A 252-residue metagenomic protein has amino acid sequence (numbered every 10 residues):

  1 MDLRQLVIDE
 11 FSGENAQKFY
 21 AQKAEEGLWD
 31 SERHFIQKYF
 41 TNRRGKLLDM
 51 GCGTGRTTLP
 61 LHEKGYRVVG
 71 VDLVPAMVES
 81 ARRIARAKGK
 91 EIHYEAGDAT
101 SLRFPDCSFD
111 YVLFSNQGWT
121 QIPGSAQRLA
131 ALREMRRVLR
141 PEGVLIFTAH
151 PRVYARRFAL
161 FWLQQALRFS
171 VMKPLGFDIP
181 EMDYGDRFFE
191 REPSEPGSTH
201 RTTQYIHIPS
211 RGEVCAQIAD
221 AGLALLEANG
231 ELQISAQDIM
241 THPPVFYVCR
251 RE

Functional and structural regions predicted by a protein language model:
M1-G45, P60: Conserved class I S-adenosyl-L-methionine
G51-G53: Class I SAM-dependent methyltransferase "Motif I" SAM/SAH-binding loop
T58-S101: Class I SAM-dependent methyltransferase SAM/SAH-binding core
T100-Y111: A short acidic, Gly/Pro-enriched loop at the edge of an enzyme's catalytic core that lines a small-molecule cofactor
Y111-A126: A short SAM/SAH-binding and catalytic strip from SAM-dependent methyltransferases
L129-P141: A short glycine-rich, Lys/Arg-flanked "PGG" loop and its adjoining helix->strand segment in the class I
T148-Q217: SAM-dependent methyltransferase
D238-E252: Core SAM-dependent methyltransferase catalytic element
